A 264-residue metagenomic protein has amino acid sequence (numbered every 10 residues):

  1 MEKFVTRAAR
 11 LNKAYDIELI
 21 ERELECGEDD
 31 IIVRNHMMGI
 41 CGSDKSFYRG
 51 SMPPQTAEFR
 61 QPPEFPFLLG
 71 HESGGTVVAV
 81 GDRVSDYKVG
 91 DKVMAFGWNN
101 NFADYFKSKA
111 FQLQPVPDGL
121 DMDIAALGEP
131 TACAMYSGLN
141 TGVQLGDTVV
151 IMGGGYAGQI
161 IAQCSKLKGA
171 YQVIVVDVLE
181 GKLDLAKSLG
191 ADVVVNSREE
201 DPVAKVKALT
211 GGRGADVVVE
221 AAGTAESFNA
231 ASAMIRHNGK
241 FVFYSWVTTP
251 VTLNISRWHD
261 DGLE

Functional and structural regions predicted by a protein language model:
E23-G39, P53-N99, P117: Glycine-rich beta-strand-centered segment in the early N-terminal region that forms part of a ligand/cofactor-binding
S51, L179, V247: Residues in the short beta-alpha loop(s) of Rossmann-like NAD(P)-binding domains
V78, V173-I174, V242: Conserved beta-strand positions in the Rossmann-like core of class I SAM-dependent methyltransferases
G97-A110: A structural motif shared across PLP-dependent enzymes of the aminotransferase-like
D121-E199, A204: Mid-domain Rossmann-like dinucleotide-binding core that forms the NAD(H)/NADP(H) cofactor-binding site
T141, L189-E264: Glycine-rich cofactor phosphate-binding loops and adjacent beta1-alpha1 units of small-molecule cofactor enzyme domains
